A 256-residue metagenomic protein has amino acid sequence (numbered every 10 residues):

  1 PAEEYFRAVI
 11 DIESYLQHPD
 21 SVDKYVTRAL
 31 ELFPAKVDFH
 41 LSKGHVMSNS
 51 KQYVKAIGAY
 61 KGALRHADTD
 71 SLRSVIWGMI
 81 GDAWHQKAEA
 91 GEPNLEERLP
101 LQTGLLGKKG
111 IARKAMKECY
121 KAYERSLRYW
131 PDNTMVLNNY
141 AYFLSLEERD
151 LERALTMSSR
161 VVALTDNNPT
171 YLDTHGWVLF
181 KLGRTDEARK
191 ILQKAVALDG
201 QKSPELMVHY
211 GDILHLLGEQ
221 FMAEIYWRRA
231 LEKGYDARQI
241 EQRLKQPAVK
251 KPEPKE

Functional and structural regions predicted by a protein language model:
P1-F221, W227-E256: Alpha-solenoid helical repeat scaffolds
